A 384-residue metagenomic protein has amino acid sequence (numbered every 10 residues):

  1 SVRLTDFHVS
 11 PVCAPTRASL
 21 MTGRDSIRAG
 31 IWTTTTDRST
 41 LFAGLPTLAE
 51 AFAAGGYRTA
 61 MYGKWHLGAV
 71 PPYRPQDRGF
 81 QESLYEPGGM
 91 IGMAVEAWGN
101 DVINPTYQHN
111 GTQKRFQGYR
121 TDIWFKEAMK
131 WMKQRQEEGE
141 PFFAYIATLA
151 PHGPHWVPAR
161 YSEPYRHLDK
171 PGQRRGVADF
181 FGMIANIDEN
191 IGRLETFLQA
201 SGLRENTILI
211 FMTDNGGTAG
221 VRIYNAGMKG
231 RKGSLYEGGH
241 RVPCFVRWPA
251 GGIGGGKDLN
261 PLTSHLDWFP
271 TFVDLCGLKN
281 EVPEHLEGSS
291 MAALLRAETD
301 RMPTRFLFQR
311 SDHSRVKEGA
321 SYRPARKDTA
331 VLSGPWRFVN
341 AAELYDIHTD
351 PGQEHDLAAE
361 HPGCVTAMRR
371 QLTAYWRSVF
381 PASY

Functional and structural regions predicted by a protein language model:
S1-N340, T349-Y384: Formylglycine-dependent sulfatase
